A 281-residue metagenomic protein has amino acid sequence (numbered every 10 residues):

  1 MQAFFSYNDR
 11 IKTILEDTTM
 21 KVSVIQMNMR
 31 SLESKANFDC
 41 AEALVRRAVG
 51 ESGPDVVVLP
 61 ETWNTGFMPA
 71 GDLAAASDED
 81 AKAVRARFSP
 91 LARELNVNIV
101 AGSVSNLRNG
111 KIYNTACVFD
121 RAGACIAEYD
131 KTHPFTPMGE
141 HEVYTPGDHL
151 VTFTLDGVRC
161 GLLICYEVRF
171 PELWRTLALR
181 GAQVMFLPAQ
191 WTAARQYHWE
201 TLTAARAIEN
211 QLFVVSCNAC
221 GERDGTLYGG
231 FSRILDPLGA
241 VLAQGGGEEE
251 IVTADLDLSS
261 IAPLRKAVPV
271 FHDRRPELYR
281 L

Functional and structural regions predicted by a protein language model:
A3-T19: Short, Lys/Arg-enriched N-terminal segments with co-localized hydrophobic residues within the first ~10-30 amino acids
M20-S31, V58, T115, E128-D130 (+2 more regions): Active-site-proximal beta-strand elements of phosphoester/diester hydrolases
K21, S52-G53, N96, R159 (+1 more regions): Short loop/turn motifs at secondary-structure junctions
N28-S31, W63-G66, S260: Feature marks short, surface-exposed loop/turn motifs that line or immediately flank catalytic pockets and channel
S34-K35, A43-E128, T192-N210: Cys-nucleophile CN-hydrolase/nitrilase-fold catalytic domain and related Cys-dependent amidase chemistry that acts on
D80, L107-R180, A194-T201, A205 (+3 more regions): Active-site catalytic loop in hydrolytic enzyme cores
D80-V100, R169-V252: CN hydrolase (nitrilase-like) catalytic-core segments centered on the catalytic cysteine and neighboring Lys/Glu
E128, T152, A219-L281: C-terminal beta-strand edge segments of enzyme domains
